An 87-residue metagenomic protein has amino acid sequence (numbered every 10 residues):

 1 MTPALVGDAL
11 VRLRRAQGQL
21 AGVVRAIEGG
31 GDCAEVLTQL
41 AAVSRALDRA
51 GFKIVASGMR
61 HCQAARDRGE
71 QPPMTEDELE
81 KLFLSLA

Functional and structural regions predicted by a protein language model:
M1-A87: Solvent-exposed interaction patches of small proteins and small membrane subunits
